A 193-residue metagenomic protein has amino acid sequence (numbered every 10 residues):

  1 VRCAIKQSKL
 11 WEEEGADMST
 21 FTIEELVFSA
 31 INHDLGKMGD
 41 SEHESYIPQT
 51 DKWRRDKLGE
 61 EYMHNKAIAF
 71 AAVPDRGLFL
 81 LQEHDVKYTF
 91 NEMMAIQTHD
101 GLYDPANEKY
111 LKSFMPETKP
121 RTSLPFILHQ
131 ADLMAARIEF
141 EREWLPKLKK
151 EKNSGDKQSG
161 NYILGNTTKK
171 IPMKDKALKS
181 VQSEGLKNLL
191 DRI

Functional and structural regions predicted by a protein language model:
V1-K9: Amphipathic, well-packed alpha-helical segments that form the structural scaffold of globular domains
Q7, E13-K147: Divalent metal-dependent catalytic cores for phosphoryl transfer on phosphate-bearing substrates
H43, R142-E151, D156-K179: ATP-dependent helicase/translocase motor core
M173-I193: Short linear clamp-binding motif
